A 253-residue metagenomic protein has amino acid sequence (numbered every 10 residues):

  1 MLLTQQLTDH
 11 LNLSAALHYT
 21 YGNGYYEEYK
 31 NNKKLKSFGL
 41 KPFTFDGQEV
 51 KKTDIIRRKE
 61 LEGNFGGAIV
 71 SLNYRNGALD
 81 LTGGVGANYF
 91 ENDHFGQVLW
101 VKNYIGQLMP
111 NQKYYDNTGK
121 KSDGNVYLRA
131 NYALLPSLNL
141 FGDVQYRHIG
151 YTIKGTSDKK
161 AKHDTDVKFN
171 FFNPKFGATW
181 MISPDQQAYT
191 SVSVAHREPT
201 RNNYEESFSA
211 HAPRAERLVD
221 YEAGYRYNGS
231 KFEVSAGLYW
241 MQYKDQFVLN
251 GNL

Functional and structural regions predicted by a protein language model:
L2-T156, M181, S235-L238: Face-selective signature of the C-terminal outer-membrane beta-barrel domain
Q6, H10-H18, T179-M181, Q187-R197 (+1 more regions): Membrane-embedded beta-barrel scaffold of Gram-negative outer-membrane proteins
E62-G66, K120-G124, K168-F172, R217-Y221 (+1 more regions): Residues that define the transmembrane beta-barrel architecture of outer-membrane proteins
F95, T152-K160, N202-S207, V248-N250: Short acidic, glycine/proline-rich loop/turn micro-motifs
H163: N-terminal Rossmann-like NAD(P)+-binding domain of SDR-like oxidoreductases, especially those catalyzing
